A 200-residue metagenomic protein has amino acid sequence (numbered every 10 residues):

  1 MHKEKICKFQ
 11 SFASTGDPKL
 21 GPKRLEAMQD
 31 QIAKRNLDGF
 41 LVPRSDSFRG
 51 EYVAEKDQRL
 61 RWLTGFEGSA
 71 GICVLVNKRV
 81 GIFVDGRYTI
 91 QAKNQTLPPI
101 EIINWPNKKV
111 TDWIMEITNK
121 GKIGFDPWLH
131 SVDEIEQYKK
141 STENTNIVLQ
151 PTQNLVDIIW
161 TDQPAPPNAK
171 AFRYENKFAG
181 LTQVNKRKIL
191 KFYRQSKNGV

Functional and structural regions predicted by a protein language model:
M1-V200: Terminal domain-start leader segments
